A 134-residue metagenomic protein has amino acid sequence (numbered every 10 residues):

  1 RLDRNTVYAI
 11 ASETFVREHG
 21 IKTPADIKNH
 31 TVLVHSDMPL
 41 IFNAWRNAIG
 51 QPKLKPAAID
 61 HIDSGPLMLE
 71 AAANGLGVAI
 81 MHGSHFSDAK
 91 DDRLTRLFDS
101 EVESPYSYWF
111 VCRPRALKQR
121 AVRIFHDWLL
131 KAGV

Functional and structural regions predicted by a protein language model:
R1-L76, M81-S107, V134: C-terminal regulatory
S100-V134: A late-sequence structural motif
